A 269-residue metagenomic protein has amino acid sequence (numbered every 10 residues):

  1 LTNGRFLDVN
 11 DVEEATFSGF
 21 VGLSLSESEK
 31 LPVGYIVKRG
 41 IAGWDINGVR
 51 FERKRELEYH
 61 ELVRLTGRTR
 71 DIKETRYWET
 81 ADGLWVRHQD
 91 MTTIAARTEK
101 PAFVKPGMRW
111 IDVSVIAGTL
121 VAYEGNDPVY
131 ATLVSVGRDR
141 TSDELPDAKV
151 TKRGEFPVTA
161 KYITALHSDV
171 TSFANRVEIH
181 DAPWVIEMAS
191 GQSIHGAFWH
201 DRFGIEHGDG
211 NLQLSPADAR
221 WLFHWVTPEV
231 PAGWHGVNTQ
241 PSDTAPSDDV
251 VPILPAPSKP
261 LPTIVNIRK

Functional and structural regions predicted by a protein language model:
L1, L65, T80, P128-Y130: Residue-level detector of beta-propeller blades
T2-G40, W78-R109, V136-R138: Boundary regions of SH3-family modules and the immediately adjacent low-complexity/disordered segments in eukaryotic
R5-N10, G43-W44, F51, I72-K73 (+2 more regions): Short loop/beta submotifs within extracellular cysteine-rich repeat domains
L25-I72: Beta-loop motif signature
S28-K30, V49, K105-G107, I116 (+1 more regions): Residues that act as N-cap/strand-start positions at coil-to-secondary-structure junctions
K73-W78, A182: Short aromatic-glycine-enriched beta-strand elements
V104-P106, Y130, D139-T141, P146-R153 (+2 more regions): Exported/periplasmic cell-wall-interacting domains
T119-L120: Gly/Thr-rich phosphate-binding beta-strand-loop-beta motif of the actin/hexokinase/Hsp70
